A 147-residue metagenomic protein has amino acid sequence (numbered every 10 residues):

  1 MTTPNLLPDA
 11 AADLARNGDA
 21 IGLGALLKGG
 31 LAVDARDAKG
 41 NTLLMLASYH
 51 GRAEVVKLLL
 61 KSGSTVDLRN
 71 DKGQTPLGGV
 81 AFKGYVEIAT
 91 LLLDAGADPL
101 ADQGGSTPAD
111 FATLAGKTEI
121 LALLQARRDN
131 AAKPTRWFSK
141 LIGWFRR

Functional and structural regions predicted by a protein language model:
M1-G29, A38, N130-R147: Intrinsically disordered, low-complexity regulatory segments in ankyrin-centric signaling systems
G22, E54-V55, E87-I88, E119-I120: Conserved ankyrin/ankyrin-like repeat signature
G24-A32, K57-T65, T90-D98, Q125-D129: Ankyrin repeat domain, specifically the short helix-to-loop turn at the C-terminus of the second helix of each repeat
A35-R36, V66-R69, P99-Q103, K133: Ankyrin repeat boundary signal
P99-A131: Leucine-rich solenoid repeat scaffolds
